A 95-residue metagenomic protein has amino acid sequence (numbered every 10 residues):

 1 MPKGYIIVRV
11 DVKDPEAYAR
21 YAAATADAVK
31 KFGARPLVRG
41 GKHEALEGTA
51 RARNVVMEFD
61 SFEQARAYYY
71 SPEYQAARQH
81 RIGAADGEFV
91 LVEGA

Functional and structural regions predicted by a protein language model:
M1-R53, E58-Y70, E93-A95: Short S/T/G/P-rich N-terminal loop/turn motif that feeds into the first structured element of a domain
F62-V90: C-terminal structural segments of small proteins and small subunits
